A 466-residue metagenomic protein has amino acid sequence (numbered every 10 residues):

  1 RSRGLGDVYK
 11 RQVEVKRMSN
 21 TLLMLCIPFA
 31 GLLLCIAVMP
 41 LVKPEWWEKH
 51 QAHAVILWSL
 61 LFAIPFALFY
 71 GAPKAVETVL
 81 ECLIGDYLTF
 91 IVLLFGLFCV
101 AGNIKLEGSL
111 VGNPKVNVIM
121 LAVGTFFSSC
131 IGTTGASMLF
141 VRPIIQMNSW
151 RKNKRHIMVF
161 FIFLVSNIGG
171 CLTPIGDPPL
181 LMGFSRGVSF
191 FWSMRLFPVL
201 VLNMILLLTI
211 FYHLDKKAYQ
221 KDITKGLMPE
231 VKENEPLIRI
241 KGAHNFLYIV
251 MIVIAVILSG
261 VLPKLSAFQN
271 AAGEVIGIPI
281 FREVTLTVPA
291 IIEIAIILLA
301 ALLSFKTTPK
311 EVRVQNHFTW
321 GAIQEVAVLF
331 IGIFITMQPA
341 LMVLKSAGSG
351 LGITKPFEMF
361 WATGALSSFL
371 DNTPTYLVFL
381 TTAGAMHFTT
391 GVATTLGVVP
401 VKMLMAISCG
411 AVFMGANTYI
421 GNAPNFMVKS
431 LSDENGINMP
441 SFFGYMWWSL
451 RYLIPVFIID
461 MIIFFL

Functional and structural regions predicted by a protein language model:
R1-Y9: Single conserved hydrophobic/aromatic residue that forms the stacking wall/gate of nucleotide- or nucleobase-binding
E14-L25, W46-H53, V76-L88, F190-V199 (+5 more regions): Interfacial loop-to-helix junctions that mark the boundaries of transmembrane helices in multi-pass membrane
M24-I36, H50-A67, Y87-L97, A122 (+4 more regions): Hydrophobic mid-bilayer segments of alpha-helices in multi-pass membrane transport proteins, especially secondary
P44-E45, I64-L83, F95-G112, F126-L139 (+3 more regions): Transmembrane alpha-helix boundary signature
P65-A67, S128, L139-N153, I157-V159 (+5 more regions): Membrane-interfacial helix-loop connectors
L172-T173, F191-L237, F413-L466: Juxtamembrane and boundary regions of transmembrane helices in multi-pass small-molecule transporters and channels
L207-V275: Long, contiguous bundles of hydrophobic transmembrane helices that form the permeation core of multi-pass
M251-V378, T382-A385: Transmembrane helical segments that form the transport core of multi-pass membrane transport proteins
